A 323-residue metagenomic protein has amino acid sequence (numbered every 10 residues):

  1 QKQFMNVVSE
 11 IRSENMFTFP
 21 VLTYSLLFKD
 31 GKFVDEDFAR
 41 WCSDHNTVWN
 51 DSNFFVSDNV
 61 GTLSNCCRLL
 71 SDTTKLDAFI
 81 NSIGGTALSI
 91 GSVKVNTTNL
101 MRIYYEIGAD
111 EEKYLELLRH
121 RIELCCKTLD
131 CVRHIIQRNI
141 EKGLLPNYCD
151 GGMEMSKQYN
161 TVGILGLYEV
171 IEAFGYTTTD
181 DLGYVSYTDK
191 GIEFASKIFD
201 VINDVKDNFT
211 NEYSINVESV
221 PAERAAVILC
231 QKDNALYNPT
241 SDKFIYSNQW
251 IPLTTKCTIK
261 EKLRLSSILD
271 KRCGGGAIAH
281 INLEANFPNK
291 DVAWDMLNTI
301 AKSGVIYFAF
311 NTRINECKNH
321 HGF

Functional and structural regions predicted by a protein language model:
Q1-S156, T177, G183-T188, I192-F323: Conserved catalytic cores of very large enzyme subunits
C149-A173: Core structural elements
